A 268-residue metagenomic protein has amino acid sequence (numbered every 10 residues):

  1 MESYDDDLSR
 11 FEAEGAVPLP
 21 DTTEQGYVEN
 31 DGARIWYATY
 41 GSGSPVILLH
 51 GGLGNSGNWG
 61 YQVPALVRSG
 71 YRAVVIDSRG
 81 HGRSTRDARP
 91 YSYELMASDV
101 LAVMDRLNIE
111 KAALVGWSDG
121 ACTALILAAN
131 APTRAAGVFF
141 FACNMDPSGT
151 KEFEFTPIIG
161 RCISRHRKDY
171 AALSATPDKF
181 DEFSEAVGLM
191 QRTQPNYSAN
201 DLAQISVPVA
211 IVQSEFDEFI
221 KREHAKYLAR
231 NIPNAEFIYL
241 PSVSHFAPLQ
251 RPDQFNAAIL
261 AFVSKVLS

Functional and structural regions predicted by a protein language model:
M1-V46, Y71, S264-S268: Alpha/beta-hydrolase fold catalytic core
A33-R83: Conserved HGGG/HGGXW glycine-rich cap/lid loop of the alpha/beta-hydrolase fold
R68, V75-V115: Active-site loop/oxyanion-hole signature of alpha/beta-hydrolase fold enzymes
C122-R167: Flexible "cap/lid" loop of the alpha/beta hydrolase fold
E185-D201: Active-site nucleophile elbow and catalytic-triad environment of alpha/beta-hydrolase enzymes
I205, I211-Q213: Short beta-strand/loop motif that positions the catalytic acidic residue of the alpha/beta-hydrolase fold
F216-I220, H245: Acidic catalytic loop of the alpha/beta-hydrolase fold
P241-S268: Catalytic active-site module of serine/aspartate enzymes centered on a nucleophile-bearing elbow/loop
